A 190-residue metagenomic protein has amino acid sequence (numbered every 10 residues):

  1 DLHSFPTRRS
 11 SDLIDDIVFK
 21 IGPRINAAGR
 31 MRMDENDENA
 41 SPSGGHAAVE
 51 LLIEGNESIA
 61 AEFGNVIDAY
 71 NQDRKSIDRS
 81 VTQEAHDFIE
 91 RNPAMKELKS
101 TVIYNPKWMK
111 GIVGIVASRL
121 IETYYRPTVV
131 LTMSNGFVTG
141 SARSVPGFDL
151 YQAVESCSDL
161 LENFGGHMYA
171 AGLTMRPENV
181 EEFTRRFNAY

Functional and structural regions predicted by a protein language model:
D1-T7, N188-Y190: Short, intrinsically disordered, charge-balanced linker/junction segments flanking boundaries in proteins
S4, R8-E182: Hydrophobic helix-and-loop "lid/oligomerization" segment in the mid-to-C-terminal part of catalytic domains
V180-Y190: Anionic-ligand-binding alpha/beta catalytic cores of soluble enzymes and soluble regulatory domains that recognize
